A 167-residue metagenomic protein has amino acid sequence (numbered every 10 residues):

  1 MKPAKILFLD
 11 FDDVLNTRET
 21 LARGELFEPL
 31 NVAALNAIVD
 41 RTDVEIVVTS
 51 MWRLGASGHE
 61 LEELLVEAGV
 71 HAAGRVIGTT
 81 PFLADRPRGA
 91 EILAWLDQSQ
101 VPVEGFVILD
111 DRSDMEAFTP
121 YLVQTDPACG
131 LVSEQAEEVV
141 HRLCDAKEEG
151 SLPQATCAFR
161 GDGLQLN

Functional and structural regions predicted by a protein language model:
K2-E45: Active-site neighborhood of HAD-like aspartate-dependent phosphohydrolases
L9, T49-G55, L109-D111: Short His-Asn-centered micro-motif
L15-N16, L54-A56, D114-E116: Short, active-site-adjacent cap segments at secondary-structure transitions
T20-L21, T49-M51, A128: Short strand-loop junctions, especially beta-strand C-caps/beta-turns that link beta-sheets to coils or alpha-helices
G24-F27, L54-A56, F82-R86: Acidic-and-aromatic substrate-binding clefts and catalytic sites of carbohydrate-active enzymes
V32-V39, E62, L93-L96: Short amphipathic alpha-helical segments and helix-helix/interface helices
T42-E60: Substrate-recognition element of Asp-dependent hydrolases with the DxDx(T/V) motif
E63-L65, G69-N167: C-terminal cap/substrate-recognition subdomain and adjoining C-terminal extension of metal-dependent phosphatase-like
